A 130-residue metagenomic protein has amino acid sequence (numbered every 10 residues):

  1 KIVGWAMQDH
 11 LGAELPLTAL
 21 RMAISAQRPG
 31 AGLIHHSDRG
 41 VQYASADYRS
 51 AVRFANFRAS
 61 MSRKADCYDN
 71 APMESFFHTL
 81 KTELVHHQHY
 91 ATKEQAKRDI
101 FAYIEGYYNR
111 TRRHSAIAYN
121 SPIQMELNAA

Functional and structural regions predicted by a protein language model:
K1-A130: Charged DNA-binding/catalytic regions of mobile-element recombinases
